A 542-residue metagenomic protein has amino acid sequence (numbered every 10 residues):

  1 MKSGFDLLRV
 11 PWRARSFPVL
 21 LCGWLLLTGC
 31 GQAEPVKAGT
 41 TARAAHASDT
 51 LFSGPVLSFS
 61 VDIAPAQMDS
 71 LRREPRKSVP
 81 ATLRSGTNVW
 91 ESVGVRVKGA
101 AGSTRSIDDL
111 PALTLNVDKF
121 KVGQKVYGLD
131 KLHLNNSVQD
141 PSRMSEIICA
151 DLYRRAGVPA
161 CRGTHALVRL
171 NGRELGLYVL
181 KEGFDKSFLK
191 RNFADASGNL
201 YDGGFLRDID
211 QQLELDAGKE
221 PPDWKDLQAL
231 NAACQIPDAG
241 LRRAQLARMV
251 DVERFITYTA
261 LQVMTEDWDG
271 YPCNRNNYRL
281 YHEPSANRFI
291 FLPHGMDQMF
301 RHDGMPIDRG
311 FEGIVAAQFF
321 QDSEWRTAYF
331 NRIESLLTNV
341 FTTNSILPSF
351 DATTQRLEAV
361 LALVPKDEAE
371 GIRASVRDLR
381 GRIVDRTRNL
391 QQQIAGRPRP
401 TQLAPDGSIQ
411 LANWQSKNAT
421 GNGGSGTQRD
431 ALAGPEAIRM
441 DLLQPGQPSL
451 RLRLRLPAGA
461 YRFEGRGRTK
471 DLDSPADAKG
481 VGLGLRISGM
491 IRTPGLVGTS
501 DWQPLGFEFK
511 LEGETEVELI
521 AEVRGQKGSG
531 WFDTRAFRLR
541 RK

Functional and structural regions predicted by a protein language model:
M1-R13: N-terminal secretory signal peptides that target proteins for export/translocation
K2, P75-K77, A160-R162, N274 (+3 more regions): Residues that act as N-cap/strand-start positions at coil-to-secondary-structure junctions
G4, F17, C30, A419-T420: Residue-level detector of intrinsically disordered/flexible regions characterized by low predicted structural confidence
S16-T28: Bacterial N-terminal signal peptides
C30-A404: Phosphate/dinucleotide-binding and metal-coordinating scaffold of catalytic cores in nucleotide-dependent enzymes
R397-K542: Extracellular and organelle-lumenal recognition/adhesion modules and their flexible linkers in secreted
